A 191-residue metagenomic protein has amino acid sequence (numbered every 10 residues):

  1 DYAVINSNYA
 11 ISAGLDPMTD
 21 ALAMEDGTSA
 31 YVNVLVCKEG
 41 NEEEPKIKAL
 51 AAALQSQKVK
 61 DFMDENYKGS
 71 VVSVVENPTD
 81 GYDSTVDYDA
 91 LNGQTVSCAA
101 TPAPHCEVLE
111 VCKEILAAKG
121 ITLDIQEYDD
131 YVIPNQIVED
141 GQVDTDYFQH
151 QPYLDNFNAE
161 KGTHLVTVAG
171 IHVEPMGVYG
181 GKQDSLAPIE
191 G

Functional and structural regions predicted by a protein language model:
D1, I125-Q136: Short helix-initiation/N-cap motifs at beta->coil->alpha
I5-I11, P102-A103, D129-Y131, G141-Q142 (+1 more regions): Beta->alpha turn/N-cap motifs
S12-M24, N156-V168: Ligand-binding "clamshell"
M24-V32, T167-P175: Short Pro/Gly-enriched coil loops immediately N-terminal to beta-strands
E42-A53, E190-G191: Short amphipathic alpha-helical coupling segments at ligand-binding clamshell hinges and other catalytic/signaling
K46, L54-V75: Periplasmic-binding protein-like
Q57, V168-G191: A conserved helix-loop-strand patch within extracytoplasmic ligand-binding domains of the periplasmic binding
L91-A103, I121-E127, G191: Short, well-ordered beta-strand elements
